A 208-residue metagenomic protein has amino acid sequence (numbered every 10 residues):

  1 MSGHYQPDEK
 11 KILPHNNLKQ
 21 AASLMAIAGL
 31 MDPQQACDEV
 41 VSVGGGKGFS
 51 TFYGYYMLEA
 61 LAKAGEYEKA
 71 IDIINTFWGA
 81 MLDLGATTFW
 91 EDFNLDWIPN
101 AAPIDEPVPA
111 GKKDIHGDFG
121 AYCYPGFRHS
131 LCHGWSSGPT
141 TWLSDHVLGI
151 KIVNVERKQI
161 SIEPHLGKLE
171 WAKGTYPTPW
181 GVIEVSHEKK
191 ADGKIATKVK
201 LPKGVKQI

Functional and structural regions predicted by a protein language model:
M1-G117: Catalytic cores of carbohydrate-active enzymes
D72-I208: Non-catalytic C-terminal accessory modules of carbohydrate-active enzymes
